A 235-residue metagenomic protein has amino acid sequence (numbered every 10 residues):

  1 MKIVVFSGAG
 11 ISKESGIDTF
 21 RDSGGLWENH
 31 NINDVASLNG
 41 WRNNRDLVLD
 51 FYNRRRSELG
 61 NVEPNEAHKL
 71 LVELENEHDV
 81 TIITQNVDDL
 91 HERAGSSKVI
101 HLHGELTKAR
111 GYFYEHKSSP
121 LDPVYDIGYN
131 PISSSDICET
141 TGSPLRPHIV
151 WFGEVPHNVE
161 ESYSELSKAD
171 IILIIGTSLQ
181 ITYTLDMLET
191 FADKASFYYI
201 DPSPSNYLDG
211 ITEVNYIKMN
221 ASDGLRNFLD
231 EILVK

Functional and structural regions predicted by a protein language model:
M1-K235: Conserved catalytic core of sirtuin-type NAD+-dependent deacylases
